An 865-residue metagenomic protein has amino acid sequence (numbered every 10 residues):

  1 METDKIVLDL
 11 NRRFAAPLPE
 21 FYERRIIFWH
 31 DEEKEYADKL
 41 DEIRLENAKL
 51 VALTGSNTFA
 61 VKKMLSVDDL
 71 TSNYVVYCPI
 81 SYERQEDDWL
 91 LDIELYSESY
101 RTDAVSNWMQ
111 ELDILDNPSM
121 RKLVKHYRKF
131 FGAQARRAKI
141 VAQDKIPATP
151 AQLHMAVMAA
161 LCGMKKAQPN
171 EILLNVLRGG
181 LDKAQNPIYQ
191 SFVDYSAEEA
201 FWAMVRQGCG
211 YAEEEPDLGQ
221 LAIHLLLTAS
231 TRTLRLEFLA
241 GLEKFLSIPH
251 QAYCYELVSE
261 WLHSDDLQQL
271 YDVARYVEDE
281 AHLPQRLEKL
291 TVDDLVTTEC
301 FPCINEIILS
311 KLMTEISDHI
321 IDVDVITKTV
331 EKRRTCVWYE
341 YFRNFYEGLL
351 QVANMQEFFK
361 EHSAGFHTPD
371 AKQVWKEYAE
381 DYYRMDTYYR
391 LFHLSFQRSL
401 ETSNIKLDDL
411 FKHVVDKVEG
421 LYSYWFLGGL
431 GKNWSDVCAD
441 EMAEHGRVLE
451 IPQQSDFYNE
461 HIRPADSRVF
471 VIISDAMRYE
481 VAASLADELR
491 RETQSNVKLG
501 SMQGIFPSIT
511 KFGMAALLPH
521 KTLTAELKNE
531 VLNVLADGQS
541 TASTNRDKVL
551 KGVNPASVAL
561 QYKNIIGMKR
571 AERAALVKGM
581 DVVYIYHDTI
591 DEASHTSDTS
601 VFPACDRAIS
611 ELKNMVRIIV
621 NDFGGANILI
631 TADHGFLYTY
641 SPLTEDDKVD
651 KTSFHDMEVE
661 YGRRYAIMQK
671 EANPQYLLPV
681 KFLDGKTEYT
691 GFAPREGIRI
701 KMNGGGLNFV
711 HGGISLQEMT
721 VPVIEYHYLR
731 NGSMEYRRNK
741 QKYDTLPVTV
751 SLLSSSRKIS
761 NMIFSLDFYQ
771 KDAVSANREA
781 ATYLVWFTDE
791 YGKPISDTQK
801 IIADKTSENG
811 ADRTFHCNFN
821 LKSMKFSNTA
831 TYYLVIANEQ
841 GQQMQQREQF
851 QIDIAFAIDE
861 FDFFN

Functional and structural regions predicted by a protein language model:
M1-R468, R478-I628, A632-N865: …; additionally, a secondary subgroup of soluble metalloenzymes is captured
I472: Beta1/beta-strand and adjacent pyrophosphate-binding region of the FAD-binding site in flavoprotein oxidoreductases
D475: Ligand-binding pocket scaffold of soluble enzyme catalytic domains
